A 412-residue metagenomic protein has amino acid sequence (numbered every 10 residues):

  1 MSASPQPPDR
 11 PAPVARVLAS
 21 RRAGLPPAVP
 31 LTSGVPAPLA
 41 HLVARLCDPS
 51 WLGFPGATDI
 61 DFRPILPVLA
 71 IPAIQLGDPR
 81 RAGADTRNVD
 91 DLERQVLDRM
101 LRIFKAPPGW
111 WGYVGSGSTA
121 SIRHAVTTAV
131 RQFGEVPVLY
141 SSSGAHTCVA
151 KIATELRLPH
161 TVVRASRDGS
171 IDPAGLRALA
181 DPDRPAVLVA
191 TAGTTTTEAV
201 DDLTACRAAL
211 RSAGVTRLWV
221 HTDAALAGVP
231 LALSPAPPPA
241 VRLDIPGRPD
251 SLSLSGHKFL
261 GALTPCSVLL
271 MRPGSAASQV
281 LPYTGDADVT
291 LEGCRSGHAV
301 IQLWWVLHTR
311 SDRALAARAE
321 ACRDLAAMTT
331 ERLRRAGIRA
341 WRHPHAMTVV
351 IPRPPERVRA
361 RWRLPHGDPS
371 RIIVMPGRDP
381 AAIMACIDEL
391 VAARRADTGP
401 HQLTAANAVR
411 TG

Functional and structural regions predicted by a protein language model:
M1-P108, P369-I373: N-terminal entrance/gating region of PLP-dependent enzymes' catalytic architecture
G77-A84, P107-G112, H160-V163, P185-A192 (+3 more regions): Glycine- and acidic
N88, V114-S121, S141, A145 (+2 more regions): Secondary-structure capping and boundary motifs in well-ordered enzyme cores
D98, A208, A213, G367-G412: PLP-dependent enzyme catalytic core of the Aspartate aminotransferase-like
P108-G109, W341-M347, G367-S370: Short Gly/Ser/Thr- and Asp/Glu-enriched loop/turn motifs at secondary-structure junctions
G109, Y113-Q279, T411-G412: Conserved PLP-enzyme active-site core in the AAT-like
L233-H345, A408-G412: Active-site C-terminal subdomain of aminotransferase-like
G337-R361, P376-G377: Conserved PLP-binding catalytic core of the aspartate aminotransferase-like
